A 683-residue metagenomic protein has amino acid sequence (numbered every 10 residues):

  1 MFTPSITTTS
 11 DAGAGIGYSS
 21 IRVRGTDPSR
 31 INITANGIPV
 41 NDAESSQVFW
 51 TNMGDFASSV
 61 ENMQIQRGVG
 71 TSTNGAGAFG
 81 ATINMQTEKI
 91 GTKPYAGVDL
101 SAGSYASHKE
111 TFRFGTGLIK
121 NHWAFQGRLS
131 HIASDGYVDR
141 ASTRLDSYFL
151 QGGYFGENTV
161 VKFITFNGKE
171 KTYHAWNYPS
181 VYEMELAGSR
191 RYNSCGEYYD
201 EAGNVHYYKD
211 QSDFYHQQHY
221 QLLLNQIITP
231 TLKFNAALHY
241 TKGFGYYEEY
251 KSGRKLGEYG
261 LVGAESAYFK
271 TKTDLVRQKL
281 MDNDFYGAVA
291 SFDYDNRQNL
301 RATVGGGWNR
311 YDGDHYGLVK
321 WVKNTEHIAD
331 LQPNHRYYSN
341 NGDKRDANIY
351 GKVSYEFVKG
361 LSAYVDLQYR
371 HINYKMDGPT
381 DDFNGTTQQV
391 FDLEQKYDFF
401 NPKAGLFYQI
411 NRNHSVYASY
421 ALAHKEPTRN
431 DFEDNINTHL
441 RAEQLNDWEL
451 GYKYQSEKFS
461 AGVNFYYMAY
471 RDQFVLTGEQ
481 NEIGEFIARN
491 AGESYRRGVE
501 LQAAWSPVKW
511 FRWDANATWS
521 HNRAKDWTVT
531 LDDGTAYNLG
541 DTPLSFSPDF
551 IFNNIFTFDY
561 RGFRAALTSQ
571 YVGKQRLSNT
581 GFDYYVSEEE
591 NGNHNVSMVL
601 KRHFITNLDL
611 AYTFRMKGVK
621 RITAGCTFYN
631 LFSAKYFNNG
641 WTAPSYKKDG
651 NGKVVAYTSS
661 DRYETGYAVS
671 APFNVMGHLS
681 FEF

Functional and structural regions predicted by a protein language model:
F2, P39-R67, Q86, E183: Short acidic/polar hinge/loop motifs at secondary-structure boundaries that mediate gating or recognition
F2-P39, D55, E61: Extracytoplasmic beta-strand/coil segments of soluble accessory domains associated with Gram-negative outer-membrane
D55-G97: A beta-strand signature from Gram-negative outer-membrane beta-barrel systems, especially the internal plug domain
A102-A133, V138-A175, Y215, Y220-T231 (+1 more regions): Transmembrane beta-barrel wall of Gram-negative outer-membrane proteins
Y215-D381, Q409, N413, S419 (+3 more regions): Face-selective signature of the C-terminal outer-membrane beta-barrel domain
I227, T231-H239, F407-Q409, S415-A423 (+4 more regions): Membrane-embedded beta-barrel scaffold of Gram-negative outer-membrane proteins
Y467-A469, R489-F582, S680: Gram-negative outer-membrane beta-barrel transporters
Q570-V586, Y612-F683: C-terminal beta-signal and adjacent terminal beta-strands/loops of Gram-negative outer-membrane beta-barrel proteins
